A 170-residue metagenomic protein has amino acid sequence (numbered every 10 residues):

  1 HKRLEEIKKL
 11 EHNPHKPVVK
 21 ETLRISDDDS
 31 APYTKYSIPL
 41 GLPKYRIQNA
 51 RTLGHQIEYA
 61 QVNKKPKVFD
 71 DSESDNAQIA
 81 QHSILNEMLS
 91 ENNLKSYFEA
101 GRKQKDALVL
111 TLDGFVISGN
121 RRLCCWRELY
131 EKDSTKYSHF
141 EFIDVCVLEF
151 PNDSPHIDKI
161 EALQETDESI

Functional and structural regions predicted by a protein language model:
H1-Y137: Short, charged/polar connector segments at secondary-structure boundaries
Q78-E87, E131, Y137-I170: Amphipathic, charge-rich alpha-helical segments that serve as recognition/docking helices
